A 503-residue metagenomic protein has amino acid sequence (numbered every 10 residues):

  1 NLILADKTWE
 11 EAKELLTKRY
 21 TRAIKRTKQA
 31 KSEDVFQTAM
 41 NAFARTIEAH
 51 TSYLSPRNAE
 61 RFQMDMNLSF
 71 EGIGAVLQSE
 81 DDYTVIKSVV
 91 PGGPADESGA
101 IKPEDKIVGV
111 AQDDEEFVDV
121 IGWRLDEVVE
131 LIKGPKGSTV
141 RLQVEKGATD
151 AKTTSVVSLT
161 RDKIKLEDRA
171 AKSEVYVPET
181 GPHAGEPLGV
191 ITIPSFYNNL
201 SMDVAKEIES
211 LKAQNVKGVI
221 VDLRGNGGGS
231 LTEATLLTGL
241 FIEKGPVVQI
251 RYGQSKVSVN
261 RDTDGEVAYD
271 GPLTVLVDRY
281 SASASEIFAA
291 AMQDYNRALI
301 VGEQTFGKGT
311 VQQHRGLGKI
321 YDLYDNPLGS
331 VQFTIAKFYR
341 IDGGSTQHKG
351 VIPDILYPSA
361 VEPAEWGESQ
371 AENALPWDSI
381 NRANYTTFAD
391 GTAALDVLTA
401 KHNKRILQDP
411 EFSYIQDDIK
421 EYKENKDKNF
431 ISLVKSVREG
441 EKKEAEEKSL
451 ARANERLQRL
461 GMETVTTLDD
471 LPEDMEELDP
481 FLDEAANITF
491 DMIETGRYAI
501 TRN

Functional and structural regions predicted by a protein language model:
N1-G72, V76-D81: Extended, domain-scale alpha-helical bundle/helix-rich regions
W9-K18, R340-R502: Conserved functional hotspot residues or short segments at active or partner-binding sites across diverse domains
T17-T21, M40-A44, E48, V108-A111 (+4 more regions): Amphipathic, well-packed alpha-helical segments that form the structural scaffold of globular domains
K28-S32, L54-F70, S79, V85-V90 (+8 more regions): Cleft-lining beta-strand/loop regions that shape enzyme active-site pockets
E104-K106, G344: Structural motif
A151-V156, L328-S330, S345: Short, mixed charged/polar active-site loops that provide acid/base catalysis or chelate metal/phosphate cofactors
A291, Q312-G316, P327-G329, V351 (+1 more regions): Acidic, S/T/G-rich, low-cysteine, solvent-exposed domains in lumenal/extracellular/periplasmic regions of secretory
D325-K337: Short acidic, Pro/Gly- and aromatic-enriched capping/linker segments at domain boundaries
